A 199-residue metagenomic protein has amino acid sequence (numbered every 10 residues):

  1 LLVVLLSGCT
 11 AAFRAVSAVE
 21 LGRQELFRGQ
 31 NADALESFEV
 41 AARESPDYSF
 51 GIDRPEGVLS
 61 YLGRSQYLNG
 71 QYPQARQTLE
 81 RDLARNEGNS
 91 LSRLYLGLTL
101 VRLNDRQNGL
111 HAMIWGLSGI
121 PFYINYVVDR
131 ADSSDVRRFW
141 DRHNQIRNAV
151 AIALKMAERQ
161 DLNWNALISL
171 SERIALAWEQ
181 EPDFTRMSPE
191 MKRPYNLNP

Functional and structural regions predicted by a protein language model:
S7-E25: Bacterial Sec signal peptide processing site at the extreme N-terminus
A42, L98-N125, A151, K155: TPR/TPR-like (Sel1-like) alpha-helical repeat modules
E44-D53, Y123-R130: Flexible helix-coil transition and linker loops at the boundaries of alpha-helical arrays
N125-P199: Terminal, low-structured helical/coil segments at or just beyond the last alpha-helical repeat
